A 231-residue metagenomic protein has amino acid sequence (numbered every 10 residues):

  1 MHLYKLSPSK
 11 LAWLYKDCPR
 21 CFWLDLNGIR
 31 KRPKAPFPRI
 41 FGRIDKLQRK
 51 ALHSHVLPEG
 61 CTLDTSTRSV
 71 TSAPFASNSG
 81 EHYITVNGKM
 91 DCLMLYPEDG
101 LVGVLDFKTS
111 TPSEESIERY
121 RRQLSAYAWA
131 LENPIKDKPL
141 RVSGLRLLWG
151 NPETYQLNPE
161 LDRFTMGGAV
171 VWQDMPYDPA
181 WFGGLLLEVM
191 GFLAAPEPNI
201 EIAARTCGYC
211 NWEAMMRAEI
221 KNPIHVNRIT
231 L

Functional and structural regions predicted by a protein language model:
M1-E98, T111: Metal-dependent nuclease catalytic cores that hydrolyze phosphodiester bonds in DNA/RNA, characterized by
M1-S7, P134-L231: Metal-dependent nuclease catalytic regions and adjoining charged, substrate-binding loops involved in nucleic-acid end
D17-C18, D106, E213: Residue-level detector of functionally special positions within alpha-helical transmembrane segments of multi-pass
W23, K31-P33, P112-E114, E153-L157 (+1 more regions): Short catalytic/ligand-binding loop motif for oxyanion handling, primarily in non-cytosolic enzymes, centered on
R39-R43, E118, A180, E201: Residue-level detector of secondary-structure boundary/capping sites
A76-L185: Mg2+/Mn2+-dependent nuclease catalytic core
